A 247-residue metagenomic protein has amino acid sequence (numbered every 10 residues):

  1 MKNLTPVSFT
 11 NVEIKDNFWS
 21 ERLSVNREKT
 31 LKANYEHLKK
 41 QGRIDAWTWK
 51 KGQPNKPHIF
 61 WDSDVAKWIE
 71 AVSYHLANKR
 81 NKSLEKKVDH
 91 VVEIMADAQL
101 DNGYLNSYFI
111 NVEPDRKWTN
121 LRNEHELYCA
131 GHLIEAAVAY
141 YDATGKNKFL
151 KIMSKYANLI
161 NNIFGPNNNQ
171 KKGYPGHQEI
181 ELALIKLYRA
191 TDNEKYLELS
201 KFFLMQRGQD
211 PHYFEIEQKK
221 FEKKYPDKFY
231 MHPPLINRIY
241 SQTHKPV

Functional and structural regions predicted by a protein language model:
M1-V247: Glycan-recognition and catalytic cores of secretory/periplasmic carbohydrate-active enzymes
